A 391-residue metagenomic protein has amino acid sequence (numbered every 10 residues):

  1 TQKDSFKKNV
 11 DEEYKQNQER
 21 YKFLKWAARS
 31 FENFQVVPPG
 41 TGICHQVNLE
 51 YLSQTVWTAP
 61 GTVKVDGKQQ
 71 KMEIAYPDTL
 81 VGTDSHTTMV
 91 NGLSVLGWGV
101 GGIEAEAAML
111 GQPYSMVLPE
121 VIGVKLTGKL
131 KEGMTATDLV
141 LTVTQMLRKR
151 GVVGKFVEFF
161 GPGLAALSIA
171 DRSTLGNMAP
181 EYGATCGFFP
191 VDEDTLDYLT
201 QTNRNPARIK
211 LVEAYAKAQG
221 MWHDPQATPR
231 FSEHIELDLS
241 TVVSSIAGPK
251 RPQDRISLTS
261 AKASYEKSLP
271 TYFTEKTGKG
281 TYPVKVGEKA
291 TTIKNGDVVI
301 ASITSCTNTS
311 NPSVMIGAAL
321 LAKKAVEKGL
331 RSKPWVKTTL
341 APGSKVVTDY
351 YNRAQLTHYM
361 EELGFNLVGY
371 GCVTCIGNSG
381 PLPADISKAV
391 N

Functional and structural regions predicted by a protein language model:
T1-N391: Fe-S-dependent hydro-lyases/dehydratases of central metabolism
